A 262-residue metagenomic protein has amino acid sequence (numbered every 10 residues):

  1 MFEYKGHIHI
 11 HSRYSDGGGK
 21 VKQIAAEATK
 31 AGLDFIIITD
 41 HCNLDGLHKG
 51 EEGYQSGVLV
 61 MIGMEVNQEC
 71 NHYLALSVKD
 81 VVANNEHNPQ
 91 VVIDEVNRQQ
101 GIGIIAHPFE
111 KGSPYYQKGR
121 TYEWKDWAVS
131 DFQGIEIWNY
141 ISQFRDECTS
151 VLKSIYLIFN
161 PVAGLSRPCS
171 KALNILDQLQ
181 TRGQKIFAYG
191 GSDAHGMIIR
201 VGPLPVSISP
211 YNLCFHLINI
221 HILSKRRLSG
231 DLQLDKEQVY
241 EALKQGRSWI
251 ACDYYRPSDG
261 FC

Functional and structural regions predicted by a protein language model:
M1-E3, R182-A188, S192-C262: C-terminal functional module detector
M1-K153, S166-R182, G191: A metal-dependent hydrolase metal-coordination microenvironment
Y156-N160: Flexible glycine/proline-enriched surface loops and loop-helix/loop-strand junctions
